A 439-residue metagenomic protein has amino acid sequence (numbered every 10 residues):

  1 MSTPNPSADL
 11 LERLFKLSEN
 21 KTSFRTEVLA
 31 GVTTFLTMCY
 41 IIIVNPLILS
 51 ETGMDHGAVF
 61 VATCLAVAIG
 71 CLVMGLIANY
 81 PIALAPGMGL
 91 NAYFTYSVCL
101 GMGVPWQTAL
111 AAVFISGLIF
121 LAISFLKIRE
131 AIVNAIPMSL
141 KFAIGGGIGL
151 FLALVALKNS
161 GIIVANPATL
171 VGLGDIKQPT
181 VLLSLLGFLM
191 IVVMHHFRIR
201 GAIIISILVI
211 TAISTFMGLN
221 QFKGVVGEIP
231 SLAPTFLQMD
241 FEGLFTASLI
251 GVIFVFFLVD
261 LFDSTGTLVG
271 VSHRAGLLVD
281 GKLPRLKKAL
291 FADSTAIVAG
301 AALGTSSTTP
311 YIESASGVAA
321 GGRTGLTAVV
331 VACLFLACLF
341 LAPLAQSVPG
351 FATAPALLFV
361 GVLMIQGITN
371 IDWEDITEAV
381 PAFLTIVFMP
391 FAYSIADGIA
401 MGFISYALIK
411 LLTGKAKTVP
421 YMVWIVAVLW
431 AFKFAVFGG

Functional and structural regions predicted by a protein language model:
S2-A58, V171-L173, I204-K287, W430-F432: Helix-loop-helix hairpins and the membrane-proximal interhelical loops of multi-pass alpha-helical transport proteins
S7-N45, A66, G87-G145, H273-I368: Helix-loop-helix junctions within the multi-pass membrane cores of secondary transporters/permeases
V28, I48, I132, G201 (+3 more regions): Residue-level signature of catalytic and energy-coupling elements of molecular machines, predominantly ATP/GTP-dependent
V32-C39, I69-L72, L76, L157 (+3 more regions): Hydrophobic/aromatic residues within the transmembrane alpha-helices of Major Facilitator Superfamily
L47, L72, L76, S97 (+2 more regions): Membrane-interface helix caps of multi-pass small-molecule transporters
G53-L72: Loop-to-helix transition at the N-terminal end of transmembrane alpha-helices
A68-M88, I119: Juxtamembrane transmembrane-helix boundary signature
M102-F216, N220, V329-G439: Membrane-embedded alpha-helical modules
